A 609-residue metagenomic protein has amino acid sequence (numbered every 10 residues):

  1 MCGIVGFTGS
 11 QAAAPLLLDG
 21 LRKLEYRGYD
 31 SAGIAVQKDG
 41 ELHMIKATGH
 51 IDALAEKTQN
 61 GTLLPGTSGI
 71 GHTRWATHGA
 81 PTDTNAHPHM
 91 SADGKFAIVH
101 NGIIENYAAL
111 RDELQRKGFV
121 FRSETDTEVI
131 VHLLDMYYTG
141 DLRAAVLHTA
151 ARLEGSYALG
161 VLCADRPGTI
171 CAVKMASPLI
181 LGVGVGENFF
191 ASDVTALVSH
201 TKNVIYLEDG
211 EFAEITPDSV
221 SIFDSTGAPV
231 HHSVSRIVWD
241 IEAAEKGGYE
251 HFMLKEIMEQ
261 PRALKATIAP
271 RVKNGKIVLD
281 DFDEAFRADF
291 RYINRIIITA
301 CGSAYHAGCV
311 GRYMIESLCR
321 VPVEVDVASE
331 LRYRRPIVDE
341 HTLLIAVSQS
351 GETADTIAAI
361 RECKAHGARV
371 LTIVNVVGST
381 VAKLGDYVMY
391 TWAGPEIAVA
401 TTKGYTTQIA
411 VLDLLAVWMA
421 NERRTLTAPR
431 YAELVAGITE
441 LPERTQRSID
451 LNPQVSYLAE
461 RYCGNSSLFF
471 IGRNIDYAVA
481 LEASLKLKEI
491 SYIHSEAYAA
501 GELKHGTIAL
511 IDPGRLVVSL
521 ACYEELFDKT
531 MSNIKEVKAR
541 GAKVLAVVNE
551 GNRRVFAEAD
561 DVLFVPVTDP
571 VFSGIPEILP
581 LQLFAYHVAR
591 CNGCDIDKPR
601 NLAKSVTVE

Functional and structural regions predicted by a protein language model:
M1-H251, K255, R262-N294, Y333 (+4 more regions): Conserved short alpha-helical segments that host acidic/polar catalytic motifs at enzyme active sites
T67, G71-T84, K273-R287, G311-V347 (+1 more regions): Glycine-rich oxoanion-binding loops at beta->alpha junctions
P88-M90, C171-A172, V204-I205, F212-E214 (+12 more regions): Replace "in large, NTP-powered and nucleic-acid-processing enzymes" with "in large, NTP-powered factors and other
S156-E187, L458, C463-E489, M531: Acidic/histidine-rich
G227, K543, E558, T568-E609: Generic C-terminus detector
Q260-L264, I268-I297, Y387-L516, A589-E609: Active-site phosphate/pyrophosphate-binding segments
A288-E440, L520-E525, K529-F564, F584 (+1 more regions): Glycine-rich phosphate-binding loops that contact phosphosugars or nucleotide phosphates
